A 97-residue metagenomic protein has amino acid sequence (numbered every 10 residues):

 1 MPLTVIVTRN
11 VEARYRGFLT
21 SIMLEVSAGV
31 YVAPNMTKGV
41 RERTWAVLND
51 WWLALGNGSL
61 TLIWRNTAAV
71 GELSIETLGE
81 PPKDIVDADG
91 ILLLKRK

Functional and structural regions predicted by a protein language model:
M1-K97: Basic nucleic-acid-binding interfaces
